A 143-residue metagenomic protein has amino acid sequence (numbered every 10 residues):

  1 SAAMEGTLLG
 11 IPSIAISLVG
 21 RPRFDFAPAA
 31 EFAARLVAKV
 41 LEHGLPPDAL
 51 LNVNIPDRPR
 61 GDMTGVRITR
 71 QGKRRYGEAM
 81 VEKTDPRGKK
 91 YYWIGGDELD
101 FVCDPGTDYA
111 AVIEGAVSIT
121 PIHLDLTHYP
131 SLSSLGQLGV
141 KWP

Functional and structural regions predicted by a protein language model:
S1, A27-P28: Generic recognition of short, well-ordered alpha-helical segments
S1-L18: Internal, conserved structured core segments that host functional sites
V19-R23: Acidic, glycine-rich active-site loops and adjacent beta-strand->loop/helix elements that engage anionic groups
P28-P143: Electrostatically charged, flexible surface regions
